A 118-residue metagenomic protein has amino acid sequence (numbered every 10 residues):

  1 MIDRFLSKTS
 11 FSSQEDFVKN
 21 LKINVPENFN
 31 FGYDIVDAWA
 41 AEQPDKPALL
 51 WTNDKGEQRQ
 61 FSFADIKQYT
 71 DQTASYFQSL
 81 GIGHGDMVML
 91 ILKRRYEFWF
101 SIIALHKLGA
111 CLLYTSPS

Functional and structural regions predicted by a protein language model:
I2-P26: Short, charged, surface-exposed hinge/linker loops at domain edges that act as mobile lids or interdomain connectors
I2-S7, E27-L49: A short N-terminal helical cap/helix-turn-helix that marks the beginning of AMP-binding/adenylate-forming
S13, L49, H106: Ligand-binding pocket scaffold of soluble enzyme catalytic domains
K19, Q78, H106: Short polybasic/polar patches that bind polyanions
D45, L49-I103: Conserved AMP-binding/adenylate-forming core of the ANL superfamily
M89, L112-L113: Short catalytic-loop micro-motif centered on adjacent basic/acidic residues
G109: Structured binding elements
Y114-S118: Conserved small/polar residues in nucleotide/adenosyl-binding loops
